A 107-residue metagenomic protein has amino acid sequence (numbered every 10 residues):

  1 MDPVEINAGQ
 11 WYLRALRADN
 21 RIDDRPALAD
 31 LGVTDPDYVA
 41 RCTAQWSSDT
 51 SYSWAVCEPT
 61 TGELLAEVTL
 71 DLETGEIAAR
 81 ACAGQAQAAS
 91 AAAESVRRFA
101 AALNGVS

Functional and structural regions predicted by a protein language model:
M1-Q85, E94-S107: GNAT-family acyltransferases
S90: Ligand-binding pocket scaffold of soluble enzyme catalytic domains
